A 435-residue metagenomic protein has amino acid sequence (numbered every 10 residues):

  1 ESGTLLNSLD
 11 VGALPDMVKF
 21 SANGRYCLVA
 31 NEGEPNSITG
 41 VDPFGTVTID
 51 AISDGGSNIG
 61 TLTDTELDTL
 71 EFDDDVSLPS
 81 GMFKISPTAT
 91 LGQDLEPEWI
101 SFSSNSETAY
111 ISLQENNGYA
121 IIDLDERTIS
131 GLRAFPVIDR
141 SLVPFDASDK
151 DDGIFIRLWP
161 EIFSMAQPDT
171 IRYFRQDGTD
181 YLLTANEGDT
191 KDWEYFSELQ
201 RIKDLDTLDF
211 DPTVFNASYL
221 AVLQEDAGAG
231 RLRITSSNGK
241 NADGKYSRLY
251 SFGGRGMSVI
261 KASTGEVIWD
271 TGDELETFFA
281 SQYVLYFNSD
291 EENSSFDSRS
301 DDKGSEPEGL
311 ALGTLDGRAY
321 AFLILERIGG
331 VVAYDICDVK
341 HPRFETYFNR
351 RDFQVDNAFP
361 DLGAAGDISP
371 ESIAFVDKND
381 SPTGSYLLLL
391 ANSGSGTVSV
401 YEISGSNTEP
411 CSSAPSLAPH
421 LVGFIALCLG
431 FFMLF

Functional and structural regions predicted by a protein language model:
E1-E409: Beta-sheet-rich non-transmembrane sensory/scaffold domains
T65, V76, L417, F424-I425: Short linear sequence motifs
S406-G423: C-terminal GPI-anchoring signal of eukaryotic secretory precursors
V422-L434: A cross-kingdom C-terminal cell-surface attachment/processing module
